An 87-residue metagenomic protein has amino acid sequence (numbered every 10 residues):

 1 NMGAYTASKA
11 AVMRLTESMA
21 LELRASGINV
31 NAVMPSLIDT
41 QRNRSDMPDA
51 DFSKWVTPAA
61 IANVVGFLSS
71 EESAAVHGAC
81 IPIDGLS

Functional and structural regions predicted by a protein language model:
N1-Y5: Conserved catalytic loop/helix region of short-chain dehydrogenase/reductase
S8, T16: Active-site helix of classical SDR
A11: Active-site His/Glu-centered metal-binding helix of metallohydrolases
R14-L15, V33-L37: Short, flexible segments with low predicted structural confidence
E22: Rossmann-fold NAD(P)-dependent oxidoreductase module
A25, A32-V33, T40, A50-L86: C-terminal helical subdomain
R44-S45: Conserved catalytic-core motifs of eukaryotic protein kinase domains, centered on the activation segment
